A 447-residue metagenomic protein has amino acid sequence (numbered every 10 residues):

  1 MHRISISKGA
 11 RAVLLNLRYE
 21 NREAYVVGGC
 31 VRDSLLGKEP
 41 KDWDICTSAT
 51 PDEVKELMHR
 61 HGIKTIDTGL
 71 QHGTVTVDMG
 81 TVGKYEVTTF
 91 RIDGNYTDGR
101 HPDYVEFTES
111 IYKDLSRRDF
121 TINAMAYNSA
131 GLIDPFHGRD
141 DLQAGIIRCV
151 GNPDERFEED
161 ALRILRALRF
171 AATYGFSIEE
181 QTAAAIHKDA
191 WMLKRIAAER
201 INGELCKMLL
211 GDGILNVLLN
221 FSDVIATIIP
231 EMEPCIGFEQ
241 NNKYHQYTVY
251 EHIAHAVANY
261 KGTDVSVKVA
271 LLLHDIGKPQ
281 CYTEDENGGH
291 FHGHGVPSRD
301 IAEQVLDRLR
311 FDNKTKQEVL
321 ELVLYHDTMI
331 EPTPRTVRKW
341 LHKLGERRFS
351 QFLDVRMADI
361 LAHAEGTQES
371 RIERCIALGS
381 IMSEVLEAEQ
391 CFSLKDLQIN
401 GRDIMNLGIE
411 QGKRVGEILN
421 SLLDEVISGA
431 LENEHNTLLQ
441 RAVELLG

Functional and structural regions predicted by a protein language model:
M1-G447: Catalytic cores of the polymerase beta-like nucleotidyltransferase superfamily and closely associated nucleotide
